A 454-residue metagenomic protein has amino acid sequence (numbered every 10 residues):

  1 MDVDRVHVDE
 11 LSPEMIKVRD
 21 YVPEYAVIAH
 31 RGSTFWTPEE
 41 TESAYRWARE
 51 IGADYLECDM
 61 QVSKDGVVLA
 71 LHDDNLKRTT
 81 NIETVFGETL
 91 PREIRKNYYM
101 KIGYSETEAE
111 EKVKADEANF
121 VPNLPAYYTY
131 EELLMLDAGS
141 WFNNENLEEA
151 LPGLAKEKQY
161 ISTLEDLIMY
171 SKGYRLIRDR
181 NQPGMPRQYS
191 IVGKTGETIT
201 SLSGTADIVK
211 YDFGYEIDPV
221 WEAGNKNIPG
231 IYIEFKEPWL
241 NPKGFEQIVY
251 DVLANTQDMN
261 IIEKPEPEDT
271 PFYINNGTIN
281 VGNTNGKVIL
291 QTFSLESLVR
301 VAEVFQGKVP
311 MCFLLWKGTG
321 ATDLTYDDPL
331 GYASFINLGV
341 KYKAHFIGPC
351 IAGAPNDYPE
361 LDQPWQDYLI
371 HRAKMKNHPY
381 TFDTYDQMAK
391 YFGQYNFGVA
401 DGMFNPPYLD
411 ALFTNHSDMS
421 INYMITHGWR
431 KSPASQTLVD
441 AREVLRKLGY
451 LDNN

Functional and structural regions predicted by a protein language model:
M1-N454: Phosphate-group recognition and catalysis centered on beta-loop-alpha active-site segments
